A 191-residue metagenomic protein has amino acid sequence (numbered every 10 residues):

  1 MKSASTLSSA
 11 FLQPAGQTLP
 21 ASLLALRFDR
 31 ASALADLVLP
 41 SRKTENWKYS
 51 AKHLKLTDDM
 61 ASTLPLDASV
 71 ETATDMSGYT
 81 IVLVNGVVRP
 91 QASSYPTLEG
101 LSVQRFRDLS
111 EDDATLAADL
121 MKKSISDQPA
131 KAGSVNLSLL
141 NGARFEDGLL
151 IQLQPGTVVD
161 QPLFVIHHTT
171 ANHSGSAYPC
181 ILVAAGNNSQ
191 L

Functional and structural regions predicted by a protein language model:
M1-L191: Glycine-rich and polybasic anion-binding loops at the starts of cofactor/ligand-binding domains
